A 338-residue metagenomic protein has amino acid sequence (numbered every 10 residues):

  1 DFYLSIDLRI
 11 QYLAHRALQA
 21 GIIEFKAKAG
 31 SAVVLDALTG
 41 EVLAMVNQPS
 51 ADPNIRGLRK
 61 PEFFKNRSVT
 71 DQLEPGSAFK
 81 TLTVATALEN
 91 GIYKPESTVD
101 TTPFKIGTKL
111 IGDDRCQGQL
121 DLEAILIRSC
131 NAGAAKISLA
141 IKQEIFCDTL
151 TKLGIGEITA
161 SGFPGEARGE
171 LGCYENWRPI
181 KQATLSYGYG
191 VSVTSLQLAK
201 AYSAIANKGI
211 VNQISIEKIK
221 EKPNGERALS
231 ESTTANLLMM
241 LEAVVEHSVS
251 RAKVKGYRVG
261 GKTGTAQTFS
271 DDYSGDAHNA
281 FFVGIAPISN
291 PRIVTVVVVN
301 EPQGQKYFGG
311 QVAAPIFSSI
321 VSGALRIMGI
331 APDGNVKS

Functional and structural regions predicted by a protein language model:
D1, V296-V297, P315-S318: Small/polar-residue-rich segments within soluble enzyme cores
D1-G30: Conserved, well-ordered alpha-helix/loop/beta-strand core segments that scaffold catalytic motifs
I6, A32-S77, L82-Q303, G309 (+2 more regions): Beta-lactam-recognizing serine transpeptidase/beta-lactamase-like catalytic domain environment
D7, Q11, L198, G309-V321: Short, charged, low-complexity patches
A14, I125, F317: A helicase ATPase "motif cassette" and its flanking acidic/Ser/Thr-rich regulatory loops
Q19, I23, E242-E246, S322 (+1 more regions): Short, intrinsically disordered, mixed-charge
K222-G225, A314-S338: Short, gly/Ser/Thr-rich active-site loops of penicillin-recognizing serine hydrolases
